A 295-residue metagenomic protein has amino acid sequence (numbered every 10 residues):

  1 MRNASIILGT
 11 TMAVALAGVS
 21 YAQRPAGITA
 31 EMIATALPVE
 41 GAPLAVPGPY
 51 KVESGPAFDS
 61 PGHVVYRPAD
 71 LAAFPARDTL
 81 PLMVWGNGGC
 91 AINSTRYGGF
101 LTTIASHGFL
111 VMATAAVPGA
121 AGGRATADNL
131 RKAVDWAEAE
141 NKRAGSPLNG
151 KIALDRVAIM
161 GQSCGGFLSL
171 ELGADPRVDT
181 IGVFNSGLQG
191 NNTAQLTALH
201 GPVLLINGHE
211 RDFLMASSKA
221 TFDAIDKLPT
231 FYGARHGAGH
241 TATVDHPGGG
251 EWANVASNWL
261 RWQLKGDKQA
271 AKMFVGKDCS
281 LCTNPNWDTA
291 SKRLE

Functional and structural regions predicted by a protein language model:
R24-D78: N-terminal cap/lid segment of alpha/beta-hydrolase-fold proteins
A72-T79, R124-F167: Gly/Ser-rich "nucleophile elbow"/oxyanion-hole loop immediately N-terminal to the catalytic nucleophile in hydrolases
R77-G88: Short beta-strand element of the alpha/beta-hydrolase
T95-T114: Short amphipathic alpha-helix adjacent to the substrate-entry channel of hydrolases
L199, L205-N207: Short beta-strand/loop motif that positions the catalytic acidic residue of the alpha/beta-hydrolase fold
E210-L214, H240: Acidic catalytic loop of the alpha/beta-hydrolase fold
L214-D223: Short alpha-helix in the alpha/beta-hydrolase fold that links the catalytic acid
G237, H246-E295: Alpha/beta-hydrolase-fold serine-hydrolase catalytic core, especially in secreted/extracellular enzymes
